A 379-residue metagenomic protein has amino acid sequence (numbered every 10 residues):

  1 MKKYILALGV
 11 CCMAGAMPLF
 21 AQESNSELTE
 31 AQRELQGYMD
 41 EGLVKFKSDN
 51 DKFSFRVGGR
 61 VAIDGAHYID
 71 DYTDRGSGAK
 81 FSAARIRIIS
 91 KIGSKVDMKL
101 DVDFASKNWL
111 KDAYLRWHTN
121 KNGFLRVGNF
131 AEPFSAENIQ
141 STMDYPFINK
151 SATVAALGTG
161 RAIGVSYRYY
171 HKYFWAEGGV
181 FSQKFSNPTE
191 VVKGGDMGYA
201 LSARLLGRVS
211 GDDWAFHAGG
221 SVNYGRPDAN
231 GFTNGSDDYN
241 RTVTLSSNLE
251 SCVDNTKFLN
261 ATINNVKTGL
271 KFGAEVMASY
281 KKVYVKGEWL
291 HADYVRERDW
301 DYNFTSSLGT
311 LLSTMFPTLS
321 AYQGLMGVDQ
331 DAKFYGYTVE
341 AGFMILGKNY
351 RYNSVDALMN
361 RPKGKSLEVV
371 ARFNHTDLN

Functional and structural regions predicted by a protein language model:
M1-Y4: Positively charged n-region of N-terminal signal peptides that target proteins for export
L6-A7, A14, L19-G58, R351-S354: N-terminal periplasmic/intermembrane-space "pro-region" immediately following the signal or transit peptide
C11-C12, C252: Generic recognition of cysteine residues
L28-Q32, D71-T73, G235-N379: Outer-membrane beta-barrel pore domains
Y38, G158-T159, V266-T268: A short catalytic or substrate-binding loop motif that flags glycine-/basic-rich loops and adjacent residues that bind
G42-S186, E190-P227, T338, F343-R361 (+1 more regions): Outer membrane beta-barrel
N138-S141, N230-G235, W300: Short aromatic-enriched loop/helix-cap "lid" or pocket-rim segments at secondary-structure transitions that line
R226-N230, S246: Alpha-helical membrane-anchoring segments
